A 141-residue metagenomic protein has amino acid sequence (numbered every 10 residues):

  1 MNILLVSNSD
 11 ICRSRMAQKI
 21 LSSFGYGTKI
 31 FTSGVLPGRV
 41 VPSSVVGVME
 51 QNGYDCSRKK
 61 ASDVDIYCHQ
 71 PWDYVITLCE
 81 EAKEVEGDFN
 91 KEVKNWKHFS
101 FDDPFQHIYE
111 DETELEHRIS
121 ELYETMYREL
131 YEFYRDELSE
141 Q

Functional and structural regions predicted by a protein language model:
M1-I66: Conserved active-site segments centered on acidic
S9-I11, E80-K83: Short glycine-rich anion-binding loops that position phosphate/pyrophosphate groups of nucleotides and phosphorylated
G34, C79, F99-D102: Residues at the C-termini of beta-strands that transition into short coil/loop
G38-V41, A82-E86: Short, charged/polar "capping" segments at the starts of alpha-helices and the immediately preceding loops
W72-D73: Local beta-strand N-terminus motif with an aromatic residue
E84-Q141: Phosphate-binding/catalytic loops
